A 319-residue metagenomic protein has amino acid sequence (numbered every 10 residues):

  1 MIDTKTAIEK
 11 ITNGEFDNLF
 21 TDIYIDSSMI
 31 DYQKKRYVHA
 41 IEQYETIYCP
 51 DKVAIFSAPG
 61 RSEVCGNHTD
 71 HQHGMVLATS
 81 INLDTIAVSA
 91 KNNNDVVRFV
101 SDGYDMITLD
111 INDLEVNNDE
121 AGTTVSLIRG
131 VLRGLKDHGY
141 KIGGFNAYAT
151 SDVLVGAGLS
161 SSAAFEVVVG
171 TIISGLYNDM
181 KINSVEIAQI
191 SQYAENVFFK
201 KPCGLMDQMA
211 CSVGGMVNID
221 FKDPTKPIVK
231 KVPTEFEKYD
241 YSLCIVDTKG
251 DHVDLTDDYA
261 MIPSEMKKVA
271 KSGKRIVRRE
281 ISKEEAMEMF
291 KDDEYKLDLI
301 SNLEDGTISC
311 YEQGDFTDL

Functional and structural regions predicted by a protein language model:
M1-R61, I86, A90, N94-A121 (+1 more regions): C-terminal nucleotide
D51-K52, H71-M75, D113-A121, S151-L159 (+1 more regions): A short glycine/serine-rich beta->alpha loop
A58-H73, D152-V168: Glycine/serine-rich anion-binding loops at beta->alpha junctions that coordinate negatively charged ligand groups
H73-N93, V213: Structural signature of FAD isoalloxazine-binding scaffolds in flavoprotein oxidoreductases
R98-V100, G144-S151, K181-Y193: Beta-strand segments within the central parallel beta-sheet cores of soluble alpha/beta enzyme folds
D119-V153, N302-I308, Q313-F316: Helix-rich "cap/lid" substructures immediately adjacent to catalytic or cofactor-binding pockets
A157-I245: Fold-level recognition of mixed alpha/beta catalytic cores in primary-metabolism enzymes, strongest
